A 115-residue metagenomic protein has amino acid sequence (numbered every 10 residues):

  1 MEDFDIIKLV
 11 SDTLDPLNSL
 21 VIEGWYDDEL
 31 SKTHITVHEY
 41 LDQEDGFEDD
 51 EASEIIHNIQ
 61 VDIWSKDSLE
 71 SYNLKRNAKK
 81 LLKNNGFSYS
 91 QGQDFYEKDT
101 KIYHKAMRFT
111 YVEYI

Functional and structural regions predicted by a protein language model:
M1-D3, S53, Y114-I115: Compositionally biased, intrinsically disordered low-complexity segments enriched in polar/Pro/Gly and often Gln
M1-E48, L74: Small/polar-rich, solvent-exposed N-terminal microdomains that initiate assembly or binding
E39-L41, S65, Y111-I115: Non-catalytic surface loops within mature trypsin-like serine protease
Y40-Q43, E54-N58, K80-K83, F109-T110: Short, low-complexity, polar/charged sequence segments that are solvent-exposed and flexible
E48-S53, T100: Short, solvent-exposed beta-strand/turn "edge" segments of beta-rich domains on protein surfaces
S53-K66, Y103-Y111: Oligomerization/assembly interface segments of phage tail-like spikes and tubes
R76-I115: Acidic-leaning, charged glycine-interspersed low-complexity segments
